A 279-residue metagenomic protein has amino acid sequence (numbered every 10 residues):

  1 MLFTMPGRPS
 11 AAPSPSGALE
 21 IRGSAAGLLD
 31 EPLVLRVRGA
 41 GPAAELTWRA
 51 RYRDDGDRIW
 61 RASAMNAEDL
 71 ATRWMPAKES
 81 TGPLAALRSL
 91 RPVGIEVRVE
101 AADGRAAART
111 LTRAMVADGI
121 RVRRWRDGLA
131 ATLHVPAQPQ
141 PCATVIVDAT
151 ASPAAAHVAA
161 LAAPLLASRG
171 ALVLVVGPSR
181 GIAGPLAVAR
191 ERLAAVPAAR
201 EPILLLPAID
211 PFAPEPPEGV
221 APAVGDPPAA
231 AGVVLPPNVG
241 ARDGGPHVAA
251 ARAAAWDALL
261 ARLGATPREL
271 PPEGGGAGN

Functional and structural regions predicted by a protein language model:
G7-S16: Proline/serine/threonine-rich low-complexity linkers at boundaries of modular beta-sandwich domains
R22-L28, L33-A44, I59-W60, S89 (+1 more regions): N-terminal cap/lid segment of alpha/beta-hydrolase-fold proteins
R53-N66: Short aromatic-acidic-glycine turn motif
A67-P92: Short, hydrophobic beta-strand segments
Q140-A151: Short beta-strand element of the alpha/beta-hydrolase
S152-P153, V176-A223: Primarily recognizes the serine-hydrolase "nucleophile elbow" in alpha/beta-hydrolase and SGNH/GDSL folds
A156-L174: Short amphipathic alpha-helix adjacent to the substrate-entry channel of hydrolases
G225-N279: C-terminal catalytic histidine-bearing segment of alpha/beta-hydrolase fold enzymes
